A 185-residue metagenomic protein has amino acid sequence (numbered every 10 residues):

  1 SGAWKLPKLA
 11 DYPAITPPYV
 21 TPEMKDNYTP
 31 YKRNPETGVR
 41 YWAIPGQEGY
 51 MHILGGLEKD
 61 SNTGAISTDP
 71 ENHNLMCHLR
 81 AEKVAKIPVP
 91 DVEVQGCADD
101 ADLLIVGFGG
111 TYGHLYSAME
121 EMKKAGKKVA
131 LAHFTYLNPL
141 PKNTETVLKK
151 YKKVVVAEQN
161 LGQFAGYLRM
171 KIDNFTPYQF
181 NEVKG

Functional and structural regions predicted by a protein language model:
S1-G185: Flexible, low-complexity linker and terminal segments
